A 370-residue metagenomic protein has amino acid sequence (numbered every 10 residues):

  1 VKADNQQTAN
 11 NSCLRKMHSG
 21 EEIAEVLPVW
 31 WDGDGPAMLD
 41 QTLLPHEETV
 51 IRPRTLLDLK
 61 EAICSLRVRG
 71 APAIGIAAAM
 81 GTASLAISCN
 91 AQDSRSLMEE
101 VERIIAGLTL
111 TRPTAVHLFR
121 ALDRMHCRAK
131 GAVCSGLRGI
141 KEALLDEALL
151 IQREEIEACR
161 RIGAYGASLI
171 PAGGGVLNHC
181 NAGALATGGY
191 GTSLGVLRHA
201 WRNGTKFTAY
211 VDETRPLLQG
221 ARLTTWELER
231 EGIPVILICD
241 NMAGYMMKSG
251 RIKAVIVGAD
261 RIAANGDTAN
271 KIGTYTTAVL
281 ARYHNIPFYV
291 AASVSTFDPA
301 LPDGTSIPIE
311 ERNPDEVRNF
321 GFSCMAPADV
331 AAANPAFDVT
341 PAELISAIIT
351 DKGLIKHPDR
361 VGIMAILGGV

Functional and structural regions predicted by a protein language model:
C13-L57, E61: Positively charged, low-complexity intrinsically disordered leader regions
T42-P45, T55-C64, L144-L149, V176-N181 (+2 more regions): Glycine/charged-rich beta-loop-alpha catalytic/anionic-binding loops adjacent to active sites
E47-D58, G139, A172, S249-V257: Acidic-glycine-rich active-site phosphate/pyrophosphate-binding loop
V50-L56, G183-T187, A264-A269: Short, glycine-rich nucleotide/cofactor-binding loops
I51-R67, E99, S168-V176, N319-D329: Short, hydrophobic/aliphatic alpha-helical segments
R67-I238: N-terminal active-site beta-alpha-beta segment that forms phosphate/nucleotide-binding and substrate-recognition loops
K206-F207, D212-V370: Conserved phosphate- and dinucleotide-binding cores of soluble alpha/beta proteins, encompassing both enzyme active
